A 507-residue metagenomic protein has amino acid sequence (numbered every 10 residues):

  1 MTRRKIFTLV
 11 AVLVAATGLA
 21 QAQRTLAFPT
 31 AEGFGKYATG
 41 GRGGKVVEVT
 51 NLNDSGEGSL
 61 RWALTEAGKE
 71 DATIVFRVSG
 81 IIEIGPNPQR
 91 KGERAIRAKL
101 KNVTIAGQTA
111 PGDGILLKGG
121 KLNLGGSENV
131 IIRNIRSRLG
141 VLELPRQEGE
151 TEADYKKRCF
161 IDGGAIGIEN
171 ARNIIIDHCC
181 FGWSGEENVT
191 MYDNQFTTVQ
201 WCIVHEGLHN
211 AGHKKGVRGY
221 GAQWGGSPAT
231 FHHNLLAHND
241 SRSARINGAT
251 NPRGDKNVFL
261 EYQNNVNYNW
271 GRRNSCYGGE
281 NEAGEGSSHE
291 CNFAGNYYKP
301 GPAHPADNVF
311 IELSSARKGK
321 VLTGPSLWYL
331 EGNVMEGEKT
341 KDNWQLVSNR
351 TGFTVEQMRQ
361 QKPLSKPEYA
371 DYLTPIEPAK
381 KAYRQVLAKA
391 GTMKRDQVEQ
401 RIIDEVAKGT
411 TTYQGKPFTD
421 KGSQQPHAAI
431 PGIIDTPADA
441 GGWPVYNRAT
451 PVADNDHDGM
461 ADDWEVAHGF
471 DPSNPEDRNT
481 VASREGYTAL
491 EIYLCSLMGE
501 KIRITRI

Functional and structural regions predicted by a protein language model:
M1-Q23: Bacterial Sec-dependent N-terminal signal peptides
A27-I74, D477: Acidic Gly/Asp/Thr-rich repetitive segments characteristic of extracellular carbohydrate-active and adhesion proteins
N53-G56, V78-I82, T109-G112, G301-H304 (+2 more regions): Acidic glycine-/aspartate-rich tracts in secreted/extracellular proteins
R61-E70, E83-T104, D113-R133, L139-A171 (+1 more regions): Extracellular beta-strand-rich solenoid/capping regions of secreted or surface-exposed proteins that bind or remodel
Q89-R94, L117-L122, P145-G167, W183-M191 (+4 more regions): Extracellular beta-strand/beta-solenoid scaffold signature
K101-N102, A106-G107, P111, E128-L139 (+8 more regions): Right-handed parallel beta-helix
R245-T250, D255-P437: Extracellular beta-rich repeat passengers
P437-I507: Extracellular calcium-associated, cysteine-rich motifs in secreted modular proteins
